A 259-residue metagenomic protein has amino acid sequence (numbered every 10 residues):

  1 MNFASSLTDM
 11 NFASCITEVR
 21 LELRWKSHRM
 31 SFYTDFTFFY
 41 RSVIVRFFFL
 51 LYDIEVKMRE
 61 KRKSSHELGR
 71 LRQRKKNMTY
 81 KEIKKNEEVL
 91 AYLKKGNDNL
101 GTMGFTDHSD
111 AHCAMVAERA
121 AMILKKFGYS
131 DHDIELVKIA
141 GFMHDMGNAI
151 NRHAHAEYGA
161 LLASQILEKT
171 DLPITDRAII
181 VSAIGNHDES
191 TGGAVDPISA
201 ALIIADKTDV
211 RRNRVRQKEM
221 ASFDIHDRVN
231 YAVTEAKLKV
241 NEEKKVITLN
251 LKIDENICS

Functional and structural regions predicted by a protein language model:
N2-F3, N11-F12, R20: Asparagine/serine/threonine-enriched low-complexity, disordered tracts, especially those forming N-linked glycosylation
D35-R41, V45, Y52-E55, E67-Q73: Short, low-complexity, charge-dense intrinsically disordered segments
R74-H155: Acidic/His-rich, divalent-metal-binding segments that scaffold phosphate/diphosphate chemistry
A117-A120, H155-K169: An active-site-proximal "capping" alpha-helix that borders the catalytic cofactor pocket
P173-T234: Histidine/acidic-rich helix-loop-helix segments that form or flank divalent-metal centers in metalloenzyme catalytic
D224-S259: A structured, mid-to-C-terminal "fold-capping" secondary-structure block
